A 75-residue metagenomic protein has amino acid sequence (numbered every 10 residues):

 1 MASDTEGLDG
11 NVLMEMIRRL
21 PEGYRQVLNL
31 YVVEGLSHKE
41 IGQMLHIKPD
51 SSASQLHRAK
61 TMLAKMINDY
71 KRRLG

Functional and structural regions predicted by a protein language model:
M1-R18: Acidic, proline/glycine-rich intrinsically disordered inter-domain spacer in sigma factors
G23-Y24: The N-cap/first-turn positions of alpha helices within or immediately adjacent to helix-turn-helix DNA-binding domains
V27-Y31: A short pre-motif secondary-structure segment
E34-G35: Flexible coil/turn residues that form the inter-helical turn or adjacent wing/linker of helix-turn-helix
H38: Helix-turn-helix DNA-binding elements, focusing on the entry/boundary residues of the two helices that contact DNA
G42: The alpha-helix within a helix-turn-helix
L45-D69: DNA-recognition helix of helix-turn-helix
R73-G75: Intrinsically disordered, low-complexity basic tails/linkers immediately adjacent to helix-turn-helix/homeobox/MYB/SANT
